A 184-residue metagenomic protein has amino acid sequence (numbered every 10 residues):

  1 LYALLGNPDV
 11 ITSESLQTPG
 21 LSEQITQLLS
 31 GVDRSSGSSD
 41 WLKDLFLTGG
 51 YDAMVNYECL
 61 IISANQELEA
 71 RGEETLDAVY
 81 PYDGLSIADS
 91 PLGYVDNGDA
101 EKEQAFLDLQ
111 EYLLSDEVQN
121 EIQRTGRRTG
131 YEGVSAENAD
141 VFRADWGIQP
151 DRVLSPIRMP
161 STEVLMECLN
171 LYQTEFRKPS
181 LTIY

Functional and structural regions predicted by a protein language model:
L1-Y2, G6, L107: Residues on a specific face of well-ordered alpha-helices
Y2, A88-G93: Small-molecule pocket liners
L4-Y80: Ligand-binding pocket segment of bilobal, Venus flytrap-like solute-binding proteins
G6-N7, C59-I62, D83-S86, N97-D99 (+1 more regions): Solvent-exposed loop/turn segments at secondary-structure junctions within structured extracellular/periplasmic domains
L29-V32, V95-D99: Second-shell loop/turn segments in exported
F46-G49, A70-G72, D83-I87, E101-Q104 (+1 more regions): Extracellular/periplasmic catalytic domains that process cell-envelope and extracellular macromolecules
D52-Y57, G93, T182-I183: Structural recognition of the beta-strand scaffold that forms the well-ordered cores of secreted hydrolase catalytic
N97-T182: Extracellular/periplasmic juxtamembrane helices and adjacent flexible linkers that interface with membrane partners
